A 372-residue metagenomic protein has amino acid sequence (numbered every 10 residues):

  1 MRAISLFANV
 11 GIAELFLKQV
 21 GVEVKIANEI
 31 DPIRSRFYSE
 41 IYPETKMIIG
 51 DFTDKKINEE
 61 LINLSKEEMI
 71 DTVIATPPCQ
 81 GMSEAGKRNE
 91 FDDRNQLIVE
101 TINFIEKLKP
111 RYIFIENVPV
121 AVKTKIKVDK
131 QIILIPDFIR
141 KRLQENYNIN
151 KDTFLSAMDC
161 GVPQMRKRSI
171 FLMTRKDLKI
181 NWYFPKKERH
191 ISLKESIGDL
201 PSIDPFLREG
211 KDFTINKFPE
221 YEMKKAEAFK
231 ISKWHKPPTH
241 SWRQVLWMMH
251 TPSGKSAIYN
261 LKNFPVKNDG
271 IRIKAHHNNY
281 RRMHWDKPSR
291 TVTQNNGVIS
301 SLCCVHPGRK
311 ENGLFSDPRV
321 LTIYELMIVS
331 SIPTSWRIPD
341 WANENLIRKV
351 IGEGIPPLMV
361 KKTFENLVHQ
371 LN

Functional and structural regions predicted by a protein language model:
R2-L108, Y112, V118-I126, K130-I132: Core alpha/beta nucleotide-donor-binding catalytic domains of modification enzymes
G11, P32, V99, I133-D137 (+7 more regions): A structural signal for well-ordered alpha-helical segments within the folded catalytic domains of diverse enzymes
K25-A27, M47, I149-F154, T291: Conserved beta-strand scaffold positions in the cores of enzyme catalytic domains, especially in NTP/NDP-utilizing
E60-E67, M82-I273: Class I S-adenosyl-L-methionine
V73, F171, G352: Short, conserved catalytic/metal-binding motifs centered on acidic residues
P77-Q80, K176-D177, G297: Short glycine-rich anion-binding loops that position phosphate/pyrophosphate groups of nucleotides and phosphorylated
K224-N372: C-terminal target-recognition/interaction regions appended to catalytic cores
